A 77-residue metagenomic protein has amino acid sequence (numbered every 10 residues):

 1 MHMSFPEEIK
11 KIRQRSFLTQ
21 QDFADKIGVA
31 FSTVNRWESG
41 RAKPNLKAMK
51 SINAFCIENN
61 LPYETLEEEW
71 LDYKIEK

Functional and structural regions predicted by a protein language model:
M1-R15, N53, Y63: A short, Lys/Arg-rich alpha-helix, primarily the initiator
K10, Q14, G28, S39-R41 (+1 more regions): Residue-level detection of the helix-turn-helix DNA-binding "recognition helix"
F17-R36: Short alpha-helical DNA-recognition segment
R41-A54: Short, basic-rich loop-to-helix N-cap that marks the start of a DNA-contacting helix
L46, Y63-K77: Short, charged recognition helix plus adjacent turn of helix-turn-helix-like nucleic-acid-binding domains
N59-L61: Short helix-capping segments at alpha-helix termini
